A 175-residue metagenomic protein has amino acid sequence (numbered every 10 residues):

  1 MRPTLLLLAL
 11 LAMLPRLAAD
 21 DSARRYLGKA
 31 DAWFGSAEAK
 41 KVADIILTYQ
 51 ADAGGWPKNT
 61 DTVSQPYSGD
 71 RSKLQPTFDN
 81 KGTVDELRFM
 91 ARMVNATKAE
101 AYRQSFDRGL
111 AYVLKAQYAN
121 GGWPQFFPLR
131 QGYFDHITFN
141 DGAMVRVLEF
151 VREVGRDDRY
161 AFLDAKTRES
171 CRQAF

Functional and structural regions predicted by a protein language model:
L5-R16: Bacterial N-terminal signal peptides
A19, L27-F34, G69-T83, Q131-M144: Solvent-exposed loop and edge beta-strand segments that line ligand/cofactor-binding and catalytic clefts
D21-F34, L47, V84-A99, R146-D164: Well-ordered alpha-helical scaffold segments within catalytic/enzyme domains
K41-G54, S105-G122, C171-F175: Long, well-ordered core segments of solenoidal/helical folds
A43-D44, A51, G55-D61, T83 (+1 more regions): Mature extracytoplasmic or organellar-lumen-exposed domains after removal of signal/transit peptides
Q50-S72, K115-D135: Glycine- and aromatic-rich loop/turn segments at beta-sheet edges
L74-A99, S105, G109-Y112, G142: Long, hydrophobic/aromatic-enriched structural stretches that serve as scaffold segments
R103, L110, L114, I137-N140 (+1 more regions): Eukaryote-skewed repeat-based solenoidal scaffolds used as protein-protein interaction platforms, primarily
